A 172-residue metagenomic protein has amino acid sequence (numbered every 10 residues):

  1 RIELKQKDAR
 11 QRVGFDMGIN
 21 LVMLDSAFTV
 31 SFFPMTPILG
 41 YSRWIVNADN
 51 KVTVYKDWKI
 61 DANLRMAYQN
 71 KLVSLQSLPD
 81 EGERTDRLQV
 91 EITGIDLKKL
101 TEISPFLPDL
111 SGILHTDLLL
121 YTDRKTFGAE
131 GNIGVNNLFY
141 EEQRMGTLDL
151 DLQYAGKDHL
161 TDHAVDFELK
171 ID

Functional and structural regions predicted by a protein language model:
R1-D172: Interface amphipathic segments
